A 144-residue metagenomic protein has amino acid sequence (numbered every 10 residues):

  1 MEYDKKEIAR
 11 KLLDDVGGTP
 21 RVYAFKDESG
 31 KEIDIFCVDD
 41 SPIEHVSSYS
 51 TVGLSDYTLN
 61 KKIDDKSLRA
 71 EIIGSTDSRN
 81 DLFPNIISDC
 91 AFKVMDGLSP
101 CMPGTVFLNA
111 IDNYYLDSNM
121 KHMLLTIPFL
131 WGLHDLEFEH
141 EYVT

Functional and structural regions predicted by a protein language model:
M1-L68, S75-T144: Acidic, proline/glycine-rich low-complexity IDRs
